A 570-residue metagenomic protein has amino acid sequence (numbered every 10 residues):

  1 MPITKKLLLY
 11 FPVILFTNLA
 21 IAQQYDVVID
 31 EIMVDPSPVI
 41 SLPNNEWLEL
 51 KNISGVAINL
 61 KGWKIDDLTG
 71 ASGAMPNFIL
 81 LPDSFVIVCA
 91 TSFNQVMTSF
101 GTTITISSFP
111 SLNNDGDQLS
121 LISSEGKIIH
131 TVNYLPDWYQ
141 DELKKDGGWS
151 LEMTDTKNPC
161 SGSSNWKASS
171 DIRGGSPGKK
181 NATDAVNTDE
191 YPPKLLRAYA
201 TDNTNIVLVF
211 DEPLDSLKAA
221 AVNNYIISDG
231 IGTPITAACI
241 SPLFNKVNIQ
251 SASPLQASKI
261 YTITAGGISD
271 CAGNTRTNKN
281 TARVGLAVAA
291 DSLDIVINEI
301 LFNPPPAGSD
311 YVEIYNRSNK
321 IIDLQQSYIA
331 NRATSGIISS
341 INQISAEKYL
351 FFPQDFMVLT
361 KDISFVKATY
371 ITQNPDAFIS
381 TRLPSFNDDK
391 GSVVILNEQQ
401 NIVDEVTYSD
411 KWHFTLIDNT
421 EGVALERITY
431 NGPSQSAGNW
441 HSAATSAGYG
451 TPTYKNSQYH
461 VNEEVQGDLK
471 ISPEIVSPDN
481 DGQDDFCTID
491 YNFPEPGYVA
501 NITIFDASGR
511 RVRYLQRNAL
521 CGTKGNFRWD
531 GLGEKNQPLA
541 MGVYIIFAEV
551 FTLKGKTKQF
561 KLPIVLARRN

Functional and structural regions predicted by a protein language model:
M1-Q24: Bacterial Sec-dependent N-terminal signal peptides
P2-T4, K259, G482, D530: Disordered, low-complexity tails and leader-like regions
I3, F16, T102, H130 (+2 more regions): Intrinsically disordered/low-complexity terminal segments and short unstructured peptides
T4-K5, D202, I297, S508: Structural motif marking the loop-to-transmembrane transition
A22-G162, S169-R173, A185-S436, E463-S472 (+1 more regions): Activation on beta-sandwich/Ig-like modules and their edge loops
A168-G175, A182, S442-H460: Catalytic cores of secreted or luminal carbohydrate-active enzymes
H460-N570: Short loop/turn motifs at secondary-structure boundaries
